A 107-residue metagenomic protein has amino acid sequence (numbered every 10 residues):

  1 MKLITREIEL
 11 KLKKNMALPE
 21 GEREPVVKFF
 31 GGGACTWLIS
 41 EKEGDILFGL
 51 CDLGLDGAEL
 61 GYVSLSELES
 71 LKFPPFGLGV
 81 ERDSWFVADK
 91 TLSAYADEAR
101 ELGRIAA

Functional and structural regions predicted by a protein language model:
M1-G33, I105-A107: N-terminal domain-onset segments
V27-F29, G49, V63, L68: Generic structural hydrophobic/aromatic packing signal, biased to beta-strands
S40-K42: Short beta-strand micro-motifs enriched in acidic
I46-G54: Catalytic Cys-His active-site segments of thiol-dependent hydrolases/isopeptidases
E59-A107: Helix-rich interaction surfaces within compact, conserved domain-sized segments that mediate assembly or partner
